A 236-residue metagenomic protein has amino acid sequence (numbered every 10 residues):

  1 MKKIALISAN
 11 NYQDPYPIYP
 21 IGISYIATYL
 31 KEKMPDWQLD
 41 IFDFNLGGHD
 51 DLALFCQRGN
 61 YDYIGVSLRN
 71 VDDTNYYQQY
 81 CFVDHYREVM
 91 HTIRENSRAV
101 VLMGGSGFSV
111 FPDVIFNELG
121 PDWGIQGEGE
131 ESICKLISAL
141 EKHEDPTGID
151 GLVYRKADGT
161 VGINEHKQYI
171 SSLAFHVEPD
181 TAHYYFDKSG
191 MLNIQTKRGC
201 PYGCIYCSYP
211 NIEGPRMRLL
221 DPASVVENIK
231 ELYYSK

Functional and structural regions predicted by a protein language model:
K2, Y19, Y29, K33 (+1 more regions): Glycine-rich beta-alpha loop elements in corrinoid/cobalamin-binding modules across cobalamin-dependent enzymes
K2-A5, N10-Y12, Q78, R155-N193: N-terminal [4Fe-4S]-dependent radical SAM core
K2-S8, Q13-D14, Q38, P222 (+1 more regions): Conserved SAM/AdoMet-binding glycine-rich loop
S8, I41-N45, N211: Residue-level recognition of beta-strand->loop/alpha-helix junctions
Q13, D72-Y76, P215: A short acidic, helix-capping loop that chelates divalent metal ions and anchors anionic groups
Q13-I23: Glycine- and acidic-residue-enriched helix-capping/strand-helix junction motifs
I23, Y86, I133, P222-V225: Aromatic/hydrophobic pocket-lining residues that form the small-molecule binding cavity in soluble enzyme cores
A174-K236: Radical SAM [4Fe-4S] cluster-binding motif and immediate context
